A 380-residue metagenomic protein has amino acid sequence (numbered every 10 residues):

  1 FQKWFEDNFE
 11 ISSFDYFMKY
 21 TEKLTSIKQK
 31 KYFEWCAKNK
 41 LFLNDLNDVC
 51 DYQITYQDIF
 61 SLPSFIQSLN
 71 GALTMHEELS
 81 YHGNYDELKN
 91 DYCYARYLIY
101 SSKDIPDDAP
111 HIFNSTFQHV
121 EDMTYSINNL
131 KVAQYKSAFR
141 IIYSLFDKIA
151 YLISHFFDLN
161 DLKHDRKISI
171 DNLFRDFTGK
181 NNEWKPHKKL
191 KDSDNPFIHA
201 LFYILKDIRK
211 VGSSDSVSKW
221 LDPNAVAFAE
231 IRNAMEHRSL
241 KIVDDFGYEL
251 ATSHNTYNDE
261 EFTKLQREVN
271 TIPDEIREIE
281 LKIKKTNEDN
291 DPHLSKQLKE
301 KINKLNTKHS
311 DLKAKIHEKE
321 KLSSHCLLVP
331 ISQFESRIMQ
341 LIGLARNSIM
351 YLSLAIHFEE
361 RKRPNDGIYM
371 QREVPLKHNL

Functional and structural regions predicted by a protein language model:
F1, P63-Y85, P110, F117 (+5 more regions): Short, structured coil/loop segments at alpha-helix boundaries
Q2-Y135, M339, G343, N347-F358 (+1 more regions): Charged alpha-helical initiation segments
S64-Q67, D86, N90-Y100, D104 (+7 more regions): Generic structural signal for well-ordered, non-membrane alpha-helices
D107, S154-D165, L240-A251, M350-P364: Structured alpha-helical bundle/scaffold domains in large eukaryotic membrane-trafficking regulators
T116-F117, K163-N181, H254-K264, P364-L380: Eukaryote-specific, cytoplasm-facing alpha-helical/coiled-coil scaffolding segments in long proteins
V120-A229, A234-R238: Short non-catalytic regulatory patches outside canonical folded cores
Y125, D207-E230, E288-S295, E300 (+2 more regions): Contiguous hydrophobic segments
D215-A227, I231-I349: Charge-enriched, short contiguous segments at helix-coil
